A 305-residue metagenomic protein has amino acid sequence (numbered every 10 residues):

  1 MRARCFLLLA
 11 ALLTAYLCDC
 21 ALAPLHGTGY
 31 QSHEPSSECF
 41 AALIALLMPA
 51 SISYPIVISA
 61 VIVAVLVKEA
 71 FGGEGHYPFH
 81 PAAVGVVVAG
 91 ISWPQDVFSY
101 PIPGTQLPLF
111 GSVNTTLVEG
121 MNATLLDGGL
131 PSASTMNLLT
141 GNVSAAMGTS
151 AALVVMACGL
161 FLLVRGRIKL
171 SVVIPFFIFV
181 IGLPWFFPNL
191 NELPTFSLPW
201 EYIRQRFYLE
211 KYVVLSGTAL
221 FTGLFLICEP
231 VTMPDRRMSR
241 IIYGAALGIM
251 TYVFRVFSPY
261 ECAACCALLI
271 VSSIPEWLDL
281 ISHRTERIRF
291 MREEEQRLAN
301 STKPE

Functional and structural regions predicted by a protein language model:
M1-A23, F290, E294-E305: N-terminal signal-anchor module of multipass membrane proteins
M1-L13, S51-S59, N142-A152, Q205-A219: Structural signature of hydrophobic alpha-helical transmembrane segments
L7-A23, S36-A41, A45, I56-A64 (+14 more regions): Alpha-helical transmembrane segments in multi-pass membrane proteins
Y16-G29, A64-H76, A157-R165, L224-M233: C-terminal ends of transmembrane helices
S32-G111: Membrane-interface helix-loop-helix junctions at boundaries between adjacent transmembrane segments
H76-M156: Long hydrophobic alpha-helical segments that form multi-pass transmembrane helix bundles in integral membrane proteins
P78-A82, K211-A219, R240, S258-V271: Loop-to-transmembrane alpha-helix initiation sites
F254-E305: Cytosolic-side transmembrane-helix boundaries in multi-pass membrane proteins
